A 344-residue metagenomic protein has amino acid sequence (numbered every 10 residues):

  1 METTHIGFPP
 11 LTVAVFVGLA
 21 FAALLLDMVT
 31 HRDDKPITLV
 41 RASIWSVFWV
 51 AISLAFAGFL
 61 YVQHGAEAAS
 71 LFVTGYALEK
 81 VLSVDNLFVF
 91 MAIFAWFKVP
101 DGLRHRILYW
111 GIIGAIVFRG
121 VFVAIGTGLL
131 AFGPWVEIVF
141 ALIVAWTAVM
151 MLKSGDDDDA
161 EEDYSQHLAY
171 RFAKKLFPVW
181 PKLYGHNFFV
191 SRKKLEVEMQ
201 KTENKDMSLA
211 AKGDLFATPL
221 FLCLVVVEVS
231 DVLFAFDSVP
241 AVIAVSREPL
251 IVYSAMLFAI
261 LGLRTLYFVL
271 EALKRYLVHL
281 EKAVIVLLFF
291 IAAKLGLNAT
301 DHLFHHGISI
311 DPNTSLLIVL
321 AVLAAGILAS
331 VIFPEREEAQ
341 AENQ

Functional and structural regions predicted by a protein language model:
M1-Q344: Multi-pass alpha-helical transmembrane bundle typical of ion/small-solute transporters and intramembrane aspartyl
